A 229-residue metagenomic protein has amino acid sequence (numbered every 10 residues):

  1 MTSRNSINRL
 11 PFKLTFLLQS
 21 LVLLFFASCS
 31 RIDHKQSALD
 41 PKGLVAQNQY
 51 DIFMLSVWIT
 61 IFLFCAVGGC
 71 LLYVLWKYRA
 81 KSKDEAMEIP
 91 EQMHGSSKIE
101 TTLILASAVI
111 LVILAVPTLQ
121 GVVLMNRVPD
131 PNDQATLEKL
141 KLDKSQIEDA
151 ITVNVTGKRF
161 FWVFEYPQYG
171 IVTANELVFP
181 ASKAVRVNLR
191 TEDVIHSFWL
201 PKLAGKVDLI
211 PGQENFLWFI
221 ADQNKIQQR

Functional and structural regions predicted by a protein language model:
M1-R31: N-terminal secretory/membrane targeting signals
S20-L24, Y73, G157-R159: Alpha-helical structural elements
S28, F64-K81: Alpha-helical transmembrane segments
S30-F53, W76-R229: Non-transmembrane, membrane-proximal soluble domains of secreted or membrane proteins
F53-A66: Alpha-helical transmembrane segments
